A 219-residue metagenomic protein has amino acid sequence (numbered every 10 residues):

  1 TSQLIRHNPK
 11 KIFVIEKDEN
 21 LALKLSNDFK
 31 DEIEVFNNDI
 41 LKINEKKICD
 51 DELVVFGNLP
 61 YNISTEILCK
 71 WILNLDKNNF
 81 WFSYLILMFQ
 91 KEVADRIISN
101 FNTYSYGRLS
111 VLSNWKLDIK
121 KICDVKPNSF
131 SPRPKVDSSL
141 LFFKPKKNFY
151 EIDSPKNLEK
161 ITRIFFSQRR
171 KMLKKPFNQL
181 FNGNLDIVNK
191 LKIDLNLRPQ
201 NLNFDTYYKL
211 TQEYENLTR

Functional and structural regions predicted by a protein language model:
T1-K156, K160: Catalytic cores of RNA-modifying enzymes
R6, N27-D28, I164, Q179 (+2 more regions): Residues within well-ordered alpha-helical secondary structure of globular protein domains
E34, F204, Y208-R219: SAM-dependent transferase fold signal centered on methyltransferase-like domains, encompassing both Class I
I48, L117-K121, L185, N196-N201 (+1 more regions): Short amphipathic alpha-helical patches
W71, F177, L210: AAA+ P-loop ATPase catalytic core
S129, S139-P145, Y150-D186, L191-D194 (+1 more regions): An accessory alpha-helical subdomain
